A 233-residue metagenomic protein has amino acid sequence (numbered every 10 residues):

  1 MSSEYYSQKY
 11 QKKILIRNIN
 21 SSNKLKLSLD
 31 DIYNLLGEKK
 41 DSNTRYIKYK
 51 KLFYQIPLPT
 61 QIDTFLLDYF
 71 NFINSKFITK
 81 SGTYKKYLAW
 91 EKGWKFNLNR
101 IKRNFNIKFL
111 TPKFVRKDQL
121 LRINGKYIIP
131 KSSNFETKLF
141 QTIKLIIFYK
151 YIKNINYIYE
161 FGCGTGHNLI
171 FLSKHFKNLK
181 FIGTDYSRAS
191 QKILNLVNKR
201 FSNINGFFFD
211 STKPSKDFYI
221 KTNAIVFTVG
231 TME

Functional and structural regions predicted by a protein language model:
M1-T142: N-terminal accessory regions of S-adenosyl-L-methionine
I146-K153: Glycine-rich helix-loop-beta junction characteristic of Rossmann-like nucleotide cofactor-binding loops
I155, T222-A224: Local beta-strand N-terminus motif with an aromatic residue
E160: Class I SAM-dependent methyltransferase core
G164: Conserved glycine-rich SAM-binding loop
H167-K213: Class I SAM-dependent methyltransferase SAM/SAH-binding core
K213-I220: Short conserved loop adjoining the S-adenosyl-L-methionine
A224-E233: A short SAM/SAH-binding and catalytic strip from SAM-dependent methyltransferases
